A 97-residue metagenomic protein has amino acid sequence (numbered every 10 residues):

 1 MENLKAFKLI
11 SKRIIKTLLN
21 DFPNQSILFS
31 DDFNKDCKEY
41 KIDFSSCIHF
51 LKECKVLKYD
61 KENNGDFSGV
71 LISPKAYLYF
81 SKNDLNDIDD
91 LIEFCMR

Functional and structural regions predicted by a protein language model:
M1-D21: Short alpha-helical segments that sit at the start of domains
S11, S26-L28, S45-I48, L78 (+1 more regions): A composition-biased, non-transmembrane "mature-region" signal
P23-D36: Short acidic, hydrophobic short linear motifs in intrinsically disordered regions
C37-C54, F67: Short amphipathic alpha-helical interaction segments
K61-S68: Short, Lys/Arg-rich nucleic-acid/phosphate-binding segment
L71-R97: Short, amphipathic alpha-helical interaction segments positioned at domain boundaries
